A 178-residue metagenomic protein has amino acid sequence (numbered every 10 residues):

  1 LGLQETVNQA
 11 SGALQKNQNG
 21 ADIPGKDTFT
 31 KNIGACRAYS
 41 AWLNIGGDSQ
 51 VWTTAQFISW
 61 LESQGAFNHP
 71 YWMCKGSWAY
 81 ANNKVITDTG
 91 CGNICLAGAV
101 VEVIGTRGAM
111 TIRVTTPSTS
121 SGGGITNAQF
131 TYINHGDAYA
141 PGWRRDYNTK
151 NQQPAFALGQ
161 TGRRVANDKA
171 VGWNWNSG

Functional and structural regions predicted by a protein language model:
L1-G178: Trimeric viral appendage architectures of receptor-binding fibers, tailspike depolymerases, and tail needles
